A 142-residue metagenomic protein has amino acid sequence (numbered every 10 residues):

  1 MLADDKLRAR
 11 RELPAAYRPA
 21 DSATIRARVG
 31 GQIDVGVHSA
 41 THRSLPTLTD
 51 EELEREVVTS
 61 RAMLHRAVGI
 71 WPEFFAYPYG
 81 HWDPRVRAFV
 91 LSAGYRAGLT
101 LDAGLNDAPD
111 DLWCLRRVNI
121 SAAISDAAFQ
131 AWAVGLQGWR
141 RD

Functional and structural regions predicted by a protein language model:
M1-Q32: Active-site beta->alpha N-cap acidic-glycine motif
G30, A40-R43, T47-D142: C-terminal active-site subregion of NodB/CE4 polysaccharide deacetylases
V35-V37: Non-cysteine beta-strand/loop elements that form the S-adenosyl-L-methionine
